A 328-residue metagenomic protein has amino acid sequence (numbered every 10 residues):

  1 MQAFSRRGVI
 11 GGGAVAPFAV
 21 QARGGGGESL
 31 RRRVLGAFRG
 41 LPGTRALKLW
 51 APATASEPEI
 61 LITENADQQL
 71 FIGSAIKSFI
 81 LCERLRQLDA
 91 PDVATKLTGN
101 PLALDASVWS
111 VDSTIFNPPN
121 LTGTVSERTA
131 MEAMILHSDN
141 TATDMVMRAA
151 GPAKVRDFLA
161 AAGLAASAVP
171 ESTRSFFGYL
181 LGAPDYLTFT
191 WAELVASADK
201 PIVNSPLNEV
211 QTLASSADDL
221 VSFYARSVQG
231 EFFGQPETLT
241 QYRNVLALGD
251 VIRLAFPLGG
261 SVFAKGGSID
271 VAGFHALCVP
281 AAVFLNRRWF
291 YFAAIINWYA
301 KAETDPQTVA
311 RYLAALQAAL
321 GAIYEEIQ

Functional and structural regions predicted by a protein language model:
M1-V15: N-terminal secretory signal peptides and thylakoid transit peptides that target proteins across membranes
V20-F71, A319-A322: Beta-lactamase-like hydrolase cores
G26-L30, A106, L121-P201, A217-D218 (+1 more regions): Active-site-adjacent helix/loop patches that line small-molecule binding or acyl-intermediate pockets
G26-V34, T212-Q328: Structured C-terminal helix/loop/strand segments within mature extracytoplasmic catalytic/sensor domains
G40, T44, L85-G99, A150-R156 (+2 more regions): Bacterial peptidoglycan biogenesis and beta-lactam-recognition machinery
E64-F71, I115-L121, T129-A133, T141-V146 (+3 more regions): Second-shell loop/turn segments in exported
F71-L102, F292: Active-site SXXK
A90-T122: Short, glycine/proline-biased beta-turn/loop segments that scaffold the active-site neighborhood
